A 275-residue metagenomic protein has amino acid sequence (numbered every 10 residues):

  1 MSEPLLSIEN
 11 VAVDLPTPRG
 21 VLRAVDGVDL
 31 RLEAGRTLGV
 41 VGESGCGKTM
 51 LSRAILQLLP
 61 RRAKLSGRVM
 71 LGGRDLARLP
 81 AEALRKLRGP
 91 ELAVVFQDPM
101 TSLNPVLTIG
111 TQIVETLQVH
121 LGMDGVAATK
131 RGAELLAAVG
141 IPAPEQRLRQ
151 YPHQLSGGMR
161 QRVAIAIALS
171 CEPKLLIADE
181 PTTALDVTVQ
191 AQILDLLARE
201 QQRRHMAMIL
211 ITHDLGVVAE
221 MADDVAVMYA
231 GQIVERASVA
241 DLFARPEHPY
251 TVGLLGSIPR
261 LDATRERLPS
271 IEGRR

Functional and structural regions predicted by a protein language model:
E3-P4, V21, P142-Q146, S238-R275: Short catalytic/signature loops enriched in Gly
L59-P60, L76-A93, T111, V119 (+2 more regions): ABC ATPase NBD coupling module
K64-D75: Conserved ABC transporter NBD signature motif
D75, A127-Q146, L255-G256: Conserved ABC ATPase "signature" region
S170-K174: A short, proline-enriched helix->beta-strand linker immediately N-terminal to the Walker B motif in ABC-type P-loop
D224, R236: Short, glycine/charged-rich "phosphate-handling" switch motifs in NTP-dependent and phosphotransfer domains
